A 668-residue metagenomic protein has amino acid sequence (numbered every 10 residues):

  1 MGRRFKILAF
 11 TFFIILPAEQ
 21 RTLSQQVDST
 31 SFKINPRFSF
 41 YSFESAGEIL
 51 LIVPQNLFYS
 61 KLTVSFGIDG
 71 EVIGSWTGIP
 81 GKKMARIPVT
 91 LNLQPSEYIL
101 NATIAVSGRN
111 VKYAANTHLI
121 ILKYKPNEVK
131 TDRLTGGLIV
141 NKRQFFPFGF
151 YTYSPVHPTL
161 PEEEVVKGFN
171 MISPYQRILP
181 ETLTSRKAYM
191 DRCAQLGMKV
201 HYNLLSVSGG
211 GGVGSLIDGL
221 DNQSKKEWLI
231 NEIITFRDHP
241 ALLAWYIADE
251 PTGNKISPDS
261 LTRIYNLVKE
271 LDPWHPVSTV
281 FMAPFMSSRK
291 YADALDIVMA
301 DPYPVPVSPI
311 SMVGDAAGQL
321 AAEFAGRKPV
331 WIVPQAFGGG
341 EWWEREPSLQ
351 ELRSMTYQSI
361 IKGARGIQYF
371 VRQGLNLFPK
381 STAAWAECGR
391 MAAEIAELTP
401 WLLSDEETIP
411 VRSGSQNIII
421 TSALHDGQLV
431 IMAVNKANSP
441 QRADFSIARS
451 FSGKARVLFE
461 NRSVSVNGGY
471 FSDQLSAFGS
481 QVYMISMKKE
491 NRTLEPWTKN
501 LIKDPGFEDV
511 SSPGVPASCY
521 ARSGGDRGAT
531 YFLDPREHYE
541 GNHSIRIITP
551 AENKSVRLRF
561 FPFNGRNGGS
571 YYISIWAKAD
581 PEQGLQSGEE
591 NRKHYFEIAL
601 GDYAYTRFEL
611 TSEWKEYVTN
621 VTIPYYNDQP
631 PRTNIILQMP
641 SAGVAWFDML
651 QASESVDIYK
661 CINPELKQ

Functional and structural regions predicted by a protein language model:
R109-V165, S278: N-terminal carbohydrate-binding accessory modules
P158-K225, N231-E232, S257-P276: Aromatic-lined substrate-binding rim segments of carbohydrate-active enzymes
N203-L205, I264-S287, A325-G339: Aromatic-lined carbohydrate-recognition surfaces of secreted/lumenal glycan-active proteins
S208-V213, L320-Q350: Active-site clefts of carbohydrate-active enzymes
W228-P258, M282-S288, D293-P304: Active-site groove signature of glycoside hydrolases
G414-S450, F478: Carbohydrate-binding surface patches
N467-P496: C-terminal beta-strand-rich structural cap/linker in extracellular carbohydrate-active enzymes
E490-Q668: Extracellular and organelle-lumenal recognition/adhesion modules and their flexible linkers in secreted
